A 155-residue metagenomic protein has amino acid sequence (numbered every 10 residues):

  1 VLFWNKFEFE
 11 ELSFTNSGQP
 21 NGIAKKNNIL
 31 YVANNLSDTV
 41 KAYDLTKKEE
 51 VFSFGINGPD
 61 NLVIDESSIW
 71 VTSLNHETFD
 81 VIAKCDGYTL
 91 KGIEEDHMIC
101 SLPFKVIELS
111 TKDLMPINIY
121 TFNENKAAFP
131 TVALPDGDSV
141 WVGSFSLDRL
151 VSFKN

Functional and structural regions predicted by a protein language model:
V1-L2, D38-V40, T78-F79, V106 (+1 more regions): Structural signal for beta-propeller blades
L2-W4, M98-D113: Beta-propeller blade signature
W4-E8, D44-K48, S110-L114, K154-N155: Short loop/turn segments that connect beta-strands within beta-propeller blades
E8-F14, K48-F54, M115-N123: A short beta-strand motif characteristic of beta-propeller blades
S13-I29, D38, F54-S68, N125-G137: Beta-rich, blade/repeat-based domains predominating in secreted/periplasmic proteins but also intracellular
L30-S37, V71-H76, I99-C100, V142-L147: Conserved beta-strand positions in repeat-built beta-propeller and related beta-rich domains
T72-S101, S152: Short, conserved, GDST-rich strand-edge loop motifs in beta-rich repeat architectures
F129-N155: Blade-level signature of beta-propeller repeat domains, shared across WD40, Kelch, NHL, RCC1 and BNR/Asp-box propellers
